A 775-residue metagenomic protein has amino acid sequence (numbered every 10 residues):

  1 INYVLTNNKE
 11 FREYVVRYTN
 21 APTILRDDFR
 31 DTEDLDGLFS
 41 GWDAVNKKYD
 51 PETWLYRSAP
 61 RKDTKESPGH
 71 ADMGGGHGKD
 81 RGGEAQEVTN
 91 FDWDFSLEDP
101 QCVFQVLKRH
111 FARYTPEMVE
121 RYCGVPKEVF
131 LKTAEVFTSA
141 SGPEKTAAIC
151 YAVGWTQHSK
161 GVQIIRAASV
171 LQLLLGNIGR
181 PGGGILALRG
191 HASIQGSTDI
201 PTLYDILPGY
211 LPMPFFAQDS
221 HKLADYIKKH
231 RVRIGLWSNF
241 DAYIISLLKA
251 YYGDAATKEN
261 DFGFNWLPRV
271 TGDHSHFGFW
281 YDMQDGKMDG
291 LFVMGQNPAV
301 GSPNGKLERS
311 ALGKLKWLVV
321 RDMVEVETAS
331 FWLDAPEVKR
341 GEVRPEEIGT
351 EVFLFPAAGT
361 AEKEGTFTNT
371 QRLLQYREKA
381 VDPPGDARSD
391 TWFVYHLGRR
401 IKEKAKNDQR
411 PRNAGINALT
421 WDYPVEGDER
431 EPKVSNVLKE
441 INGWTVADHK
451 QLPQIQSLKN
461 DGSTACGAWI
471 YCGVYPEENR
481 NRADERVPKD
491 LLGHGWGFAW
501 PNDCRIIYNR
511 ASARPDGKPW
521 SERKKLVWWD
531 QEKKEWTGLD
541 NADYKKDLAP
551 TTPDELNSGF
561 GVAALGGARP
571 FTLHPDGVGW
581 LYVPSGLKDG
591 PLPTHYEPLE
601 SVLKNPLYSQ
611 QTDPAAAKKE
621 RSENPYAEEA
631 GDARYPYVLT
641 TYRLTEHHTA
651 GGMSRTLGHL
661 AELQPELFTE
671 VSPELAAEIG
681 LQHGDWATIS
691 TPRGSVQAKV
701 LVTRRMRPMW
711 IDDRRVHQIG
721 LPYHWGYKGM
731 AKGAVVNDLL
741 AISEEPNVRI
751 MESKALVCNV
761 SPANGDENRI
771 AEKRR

Functional and structural regions predicted by a protein language model:
N2-A140, V394: Long, well-ordered, tryptophan-enriched scaffold segments
V16-N20, V136-F137, A152-G154, G184-Q195 (+2 more regions): A glycine-rich phosphate-binding loop feature that marks nucleotide/adenosyl-phosphate handling sites
G75-D94, V103-V106, L173-E351, P356-E364 (+1 more regions): Extended redox/cofactor-interaction regions of prokaryotic respiratory oxidoreductases
V88, D99-P100, Y114-E117, C150-W155 (+1 more regions): Flexible glycine/proline-enriched surface loops and loop-helix/loop-strand junctions
R109-H110, K132-A148, G278-D289: Glycine-rich phosphate/diphosphate-binding loops that line cofactor/substrate pockets in enzymes
M118-P126, Y151-S159, L188-S193, Q296-V300 (+1 more regions): Conserved short loop/turn motifs at secondary-structure junctions
T350-F355, T360-D382, Y723: Glycine/threonine-rich phosphate-binding loop and adjacent beta-strand/alpha-helix elements that clamp
W392-V446, T537-D540, K545-K546, P553-L607 (+6 more regions): Long, contiguous, secondary-structure-rich segments that constitute the structural scaffold of globular domains
